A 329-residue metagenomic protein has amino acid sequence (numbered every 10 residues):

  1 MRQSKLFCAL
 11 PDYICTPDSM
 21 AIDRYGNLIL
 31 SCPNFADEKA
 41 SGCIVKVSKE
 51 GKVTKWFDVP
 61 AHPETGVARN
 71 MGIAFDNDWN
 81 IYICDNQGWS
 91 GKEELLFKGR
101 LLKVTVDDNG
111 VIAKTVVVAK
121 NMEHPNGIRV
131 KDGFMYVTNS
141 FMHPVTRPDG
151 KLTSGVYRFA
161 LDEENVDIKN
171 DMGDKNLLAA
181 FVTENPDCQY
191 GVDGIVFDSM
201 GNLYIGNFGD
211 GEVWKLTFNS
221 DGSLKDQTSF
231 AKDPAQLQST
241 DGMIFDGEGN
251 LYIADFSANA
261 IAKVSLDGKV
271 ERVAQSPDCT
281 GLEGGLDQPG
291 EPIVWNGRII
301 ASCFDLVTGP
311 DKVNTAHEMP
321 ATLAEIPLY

Functional and structural regions predicted by a protein language model:
M1, T16, I22-Y25, A36-F57 (+12 more regions): Flexible "stalk/tail and boundary" regions
M1-I14: A short helix->beta-strand "capping" segment at the edge of beta-propeller domains
K5-C8, T54-P60, A113-K120, V166-F181 (+2 more regions): Beta-propeller fold detector
D12-Y25, A40-S41, A61-I81, W89 (+5 more regions): Beta-rich, blade/repeat-based domains predominating in secreted/periplasmic proteins but also intracellular
L28-K39, F75, I81-L95, V137-P148 (+4 more regions): Conserved beta-strand positions in repeat-built beta-propeller and related beta-rich domains
E93-F97, E123-P125, R129-V192, Y204-W214: Surface loops at the rim/top face of extracytoplasmic beta-rich domains
T217, S223-E248, I253-S257, L266: A beta-strand-loop signature enriched in Asp, Gly, Thr, and Trp that corresponds to the sialidase/neuraminidase Asp-box
L286, R298-D305, P310-Y329: Long, positively charged, glycine-interspersed low-complexity recognition regions
